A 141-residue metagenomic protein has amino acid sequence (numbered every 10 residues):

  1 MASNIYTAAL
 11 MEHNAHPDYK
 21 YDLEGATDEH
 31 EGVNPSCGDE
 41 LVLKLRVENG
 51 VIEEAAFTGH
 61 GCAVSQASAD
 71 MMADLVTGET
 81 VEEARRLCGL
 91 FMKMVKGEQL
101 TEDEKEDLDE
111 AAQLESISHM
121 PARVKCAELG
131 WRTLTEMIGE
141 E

Functional and structural regions predicted by a protein language model:
M1-E141: Domain-level signature for proteins that mediate thiol-based redox and metal-cofactor handling
